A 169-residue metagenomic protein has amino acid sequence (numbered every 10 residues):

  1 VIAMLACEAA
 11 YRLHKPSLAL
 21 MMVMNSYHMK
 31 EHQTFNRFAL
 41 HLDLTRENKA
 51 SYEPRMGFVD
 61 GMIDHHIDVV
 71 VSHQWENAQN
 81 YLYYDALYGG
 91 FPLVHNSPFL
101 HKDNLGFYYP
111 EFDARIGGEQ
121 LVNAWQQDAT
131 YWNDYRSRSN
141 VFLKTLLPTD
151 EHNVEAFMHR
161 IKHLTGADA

Functional and structural regions predicted by a protein language model:
V1-A9, G117-G118, E151-H159: Well-ordered, non-membrane alpha-helical segments in soluble/globular domains
V1-T45: Conserved catalytic-core segment of nucleotide-activated headgroup transferases in glycan assembly
L5-R12, D60, V122, Q126 (+2 more regions): Surface-exposed alpha-helical segments enriched in charged/polar residues
S26-Y27, M56, F99, F112: Short, solvent-exposed coil/turn elements at secondary-structure transition points
M29-G89: Donor nucleotide-activated moiety binding/catalytic core segment of transferases that use nucleotide-activated donors
E53-M56, F112, Q127, H152: Short coil/turn linker and secondary-structure boundary residues
H65-L147: Catalytic binding pocket for nucleotide-activated donors in carbohydrate/polymer assembly enzymes
L146-A169: C-terminal alpha-helical cap of glycosyltransferases
